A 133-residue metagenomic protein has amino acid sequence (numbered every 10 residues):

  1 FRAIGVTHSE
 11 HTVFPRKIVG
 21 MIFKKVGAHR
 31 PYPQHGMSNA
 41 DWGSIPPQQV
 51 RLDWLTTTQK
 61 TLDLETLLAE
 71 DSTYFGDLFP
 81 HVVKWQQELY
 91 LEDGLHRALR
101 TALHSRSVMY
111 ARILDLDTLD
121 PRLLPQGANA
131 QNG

Functional and structural regions predicted by a protein language model:
F1-G27: N-terminal extension/subdomain marker
I4, G76-A130: A short, basic-hydrophobic beta/loop patch
I4, Q34-Y90, A102: Short alpha-helix boundary/capping and kink motifs at helix termini
E10, V26-A28, D41-W42, F75: Residue-level detector of alpha-helical hydrophobic segments embedded in or interacting with membranes
P31: Conserved histidine-centered catalytic loops in small-molecule metabolism enzymes
